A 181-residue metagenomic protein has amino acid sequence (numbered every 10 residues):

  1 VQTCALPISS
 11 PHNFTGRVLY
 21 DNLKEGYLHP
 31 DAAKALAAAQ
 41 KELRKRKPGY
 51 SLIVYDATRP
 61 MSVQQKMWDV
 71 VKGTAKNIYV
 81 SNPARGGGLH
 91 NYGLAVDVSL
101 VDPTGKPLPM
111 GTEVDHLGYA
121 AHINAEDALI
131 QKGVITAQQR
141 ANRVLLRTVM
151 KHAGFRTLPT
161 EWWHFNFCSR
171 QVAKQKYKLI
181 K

Functional and structural regions predicted by a protein language model:
V1-L6: Short, small-residue-biased leader/transition segments that mark boundaries at the very start of proteins
S9-F14, D115-Y119: Short connector loops/turns at beta-strand edges and beta->alpha or beta->beta junctions
S10-R59: Active-site acidic/histidine clusters and adjacent loop/turn architecture that either coordinate catalytic ions
A33-Q40, Q64-W68, R143, R147: Extracytoplasmic/secreted envelope proteins and their assembly/folding machinery, especially bacterial periplasmic
K41, T74-K181: Catalytic cores and adjacent binding grooves of peptidoglycan-active enzymes
K41-P48, V63, D69-G73, K151: Sec-exported extracytoplasmic/periplasmic mature domains
G49-V70, C168: Acidic helix-start/capping segments at beta-turn-to-alpha-helix junctions
